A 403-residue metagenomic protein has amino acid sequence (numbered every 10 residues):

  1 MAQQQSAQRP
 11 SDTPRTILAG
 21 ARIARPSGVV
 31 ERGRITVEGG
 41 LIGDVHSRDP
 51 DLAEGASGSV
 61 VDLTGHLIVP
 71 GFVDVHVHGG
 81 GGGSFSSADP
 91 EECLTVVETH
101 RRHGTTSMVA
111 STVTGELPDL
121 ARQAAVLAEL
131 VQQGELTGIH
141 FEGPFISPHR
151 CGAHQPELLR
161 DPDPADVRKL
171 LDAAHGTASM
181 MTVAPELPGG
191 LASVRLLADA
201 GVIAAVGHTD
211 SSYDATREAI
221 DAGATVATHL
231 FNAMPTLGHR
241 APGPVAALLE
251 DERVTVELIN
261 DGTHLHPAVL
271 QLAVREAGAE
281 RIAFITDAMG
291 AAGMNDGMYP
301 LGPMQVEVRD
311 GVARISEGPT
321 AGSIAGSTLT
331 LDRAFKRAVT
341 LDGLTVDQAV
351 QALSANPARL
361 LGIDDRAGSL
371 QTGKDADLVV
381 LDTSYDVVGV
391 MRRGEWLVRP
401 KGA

Functional and structural regions predicted by a protein language model:
M1-Q4, R9-I17, R22-V69: Histidine-rich, glycine-flanked metal-binding segment
A21, R359, S369-A403: C-terminal cap of metal-dependent C-N hydrolases
L63-D119: Metal-associated gating/positioning segment near the N- to mid-region
D89-E92, Q123-V126, D163-A165, R240-V245: Charged helix-capping and loop-helix junction motifs
V96-T177: Divalent-metal coordination cores built from histidine and acidic residues
F141, L197, A227, A338 (+1 more regions): Conserved, mostly hydrophobic/aromatic
D172-D296: Active-site core of metal-dependent hydrolases
A246-V256, G262, V274-T286, A292-L381: His/Asp/Glu-enriched, well-ordered alpha-helical/loop segment that forms or immediately abuts the divalent-metal
